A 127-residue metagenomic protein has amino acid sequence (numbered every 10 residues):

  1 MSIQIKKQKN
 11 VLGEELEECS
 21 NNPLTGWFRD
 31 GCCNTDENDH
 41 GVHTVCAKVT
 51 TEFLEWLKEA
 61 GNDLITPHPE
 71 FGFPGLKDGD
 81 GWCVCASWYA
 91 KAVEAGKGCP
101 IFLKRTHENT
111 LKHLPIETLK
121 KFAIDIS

Functional and structural regions predicted by a protein language model:
S2-E52, I116, A123-D125: Extended boundary segments
K48-D63: Short, basic/aromatic beta-hairpin or loop at an interaction surface
I65-G72: Short alpha-helix capping/helix-loop boundary micro-motifs
Y89-K112: Short, compositionally biased
H107-S127: Glycine- and charge-enriched low-complexity intrinsically disordered segments
